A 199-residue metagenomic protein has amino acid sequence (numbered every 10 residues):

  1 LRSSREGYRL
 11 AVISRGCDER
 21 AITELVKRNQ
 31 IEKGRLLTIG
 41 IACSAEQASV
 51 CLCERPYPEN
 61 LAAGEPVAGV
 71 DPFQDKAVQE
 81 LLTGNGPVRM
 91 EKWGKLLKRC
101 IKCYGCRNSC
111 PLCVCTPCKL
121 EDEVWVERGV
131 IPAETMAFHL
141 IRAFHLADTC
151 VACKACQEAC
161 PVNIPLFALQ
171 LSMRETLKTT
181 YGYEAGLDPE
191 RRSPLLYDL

Functional and structural regions predicted by a protein language model:
L1-I101, R107-L112, T116-K119: Iron-sulfur-associated redox domains of electron-transfer enzymes in respiratory and anaerobic energy metabolism
A77-L97, L112-L199: Ferredoxin-type iron-sulfur electron-transfer modules in oxidoreductases and energy-metabolism complexes
